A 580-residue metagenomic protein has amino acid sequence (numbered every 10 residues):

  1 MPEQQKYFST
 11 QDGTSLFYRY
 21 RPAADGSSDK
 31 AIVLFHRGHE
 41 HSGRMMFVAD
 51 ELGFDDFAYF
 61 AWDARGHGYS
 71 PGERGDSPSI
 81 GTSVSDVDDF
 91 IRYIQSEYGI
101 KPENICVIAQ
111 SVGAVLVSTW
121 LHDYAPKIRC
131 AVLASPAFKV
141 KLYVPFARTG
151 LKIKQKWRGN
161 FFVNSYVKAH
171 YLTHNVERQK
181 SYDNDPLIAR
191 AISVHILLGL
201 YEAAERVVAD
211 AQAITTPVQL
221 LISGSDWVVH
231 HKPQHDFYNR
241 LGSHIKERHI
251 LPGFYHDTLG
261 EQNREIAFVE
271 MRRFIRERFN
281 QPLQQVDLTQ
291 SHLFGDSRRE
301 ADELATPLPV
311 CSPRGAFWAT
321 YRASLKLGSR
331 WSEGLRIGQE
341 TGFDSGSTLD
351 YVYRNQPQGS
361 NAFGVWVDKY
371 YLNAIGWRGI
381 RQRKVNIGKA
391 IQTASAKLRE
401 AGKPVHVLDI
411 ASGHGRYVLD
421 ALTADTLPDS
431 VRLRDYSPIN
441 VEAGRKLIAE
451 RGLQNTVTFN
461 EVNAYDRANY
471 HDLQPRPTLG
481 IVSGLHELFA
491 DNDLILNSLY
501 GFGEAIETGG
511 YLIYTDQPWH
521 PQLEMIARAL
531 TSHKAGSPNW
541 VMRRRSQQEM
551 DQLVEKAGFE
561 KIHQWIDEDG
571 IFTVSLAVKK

Functional and structural regions predicted by a protein language model:
H39-S42, G68-E103: Catalytic nucleophile-loop/oxyanion-hole region of alpha/beta-hydrolase and closely related hydrolase-like folds
A49-E73: Conserved alpha/beta-hydrolase
I214, L220-I222: Short beta-strand/loop motif that positions the catalytic acidic residue of the alpha/beta-hydrolase fold
T216, H230-N239, I495: Short alpha-helix in the alpha/beta-hydrolase fold that links the catalytic acid
P252-A301: Catalytic active-site module of serine/aspartate enzymes centered on a nucleophile-bearing elbow/loop
S332-R399: Class I SAM-dependent methyltransferase Rossmann-like catalytic core, especially the SAM/SAH-binding loop
A374, Q382, K389-T393, R416-D425 (+6 more regions): Class I (Rossmann-like) S-adenosyl-L-methionine-dependent methyltransferase catalytic domain, capturing the SAM-binding
L496-T508: A short glycine-rich, Lys/Arg-flanked "PGG" loop and its adjoining helix->strand segment in the class I
